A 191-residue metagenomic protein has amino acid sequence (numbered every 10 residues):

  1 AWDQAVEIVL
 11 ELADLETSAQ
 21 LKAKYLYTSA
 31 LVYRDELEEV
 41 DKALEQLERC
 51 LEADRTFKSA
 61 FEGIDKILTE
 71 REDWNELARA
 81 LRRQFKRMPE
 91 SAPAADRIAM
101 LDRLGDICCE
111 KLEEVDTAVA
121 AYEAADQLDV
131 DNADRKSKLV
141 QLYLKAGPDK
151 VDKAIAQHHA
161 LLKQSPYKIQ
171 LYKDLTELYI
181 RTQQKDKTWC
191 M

Functional and structural regions predicted by a protein language model:
A1-M191: Repeat-based scaffolding regions
